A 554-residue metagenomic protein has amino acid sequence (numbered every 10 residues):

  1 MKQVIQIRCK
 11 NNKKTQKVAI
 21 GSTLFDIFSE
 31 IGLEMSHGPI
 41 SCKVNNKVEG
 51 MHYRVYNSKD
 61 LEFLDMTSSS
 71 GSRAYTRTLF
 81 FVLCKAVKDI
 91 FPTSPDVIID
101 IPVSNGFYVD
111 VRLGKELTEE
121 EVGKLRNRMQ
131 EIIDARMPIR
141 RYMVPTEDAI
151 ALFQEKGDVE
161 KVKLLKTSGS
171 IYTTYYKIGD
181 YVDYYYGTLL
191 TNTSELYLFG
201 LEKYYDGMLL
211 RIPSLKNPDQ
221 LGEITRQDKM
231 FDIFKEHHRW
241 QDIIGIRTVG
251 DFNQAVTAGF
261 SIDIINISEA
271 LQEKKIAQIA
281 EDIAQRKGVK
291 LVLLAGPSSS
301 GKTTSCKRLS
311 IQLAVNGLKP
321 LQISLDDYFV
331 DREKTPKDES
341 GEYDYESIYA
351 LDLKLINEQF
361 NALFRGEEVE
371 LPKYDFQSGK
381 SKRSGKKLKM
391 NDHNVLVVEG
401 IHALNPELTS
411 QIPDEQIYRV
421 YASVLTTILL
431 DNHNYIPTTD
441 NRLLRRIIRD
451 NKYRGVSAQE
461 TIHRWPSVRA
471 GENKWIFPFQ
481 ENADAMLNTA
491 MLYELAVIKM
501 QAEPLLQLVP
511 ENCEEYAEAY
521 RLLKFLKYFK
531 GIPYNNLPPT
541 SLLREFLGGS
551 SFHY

Functional and structural regions predicted by a protein language model:
M1-G106, G114-K115, K124-R128: Ubiquitin-like/PB1-type beta-grasp interaction modules and other compact soluble beta-rich domains
Y53-Y56, D60-A74, A86, P95-S104 (+3 more regions): Auxiliary tRNA-acceptor-end handling modules of aminoacyl-tRNA synthetases
K287, S410-Y554: Conserved NTP phosphate-binding and transfer environment spanning the P-loop NTPase/kinase superfamily
V292-L294: Hydrophobic anchor at the beta1->P-loop junction of P-loop NTPases
K302: Conserved lysine of the Walker
S305, L309: Hydrophobic positions on the alpha1 helix immediately C-terminal to the Walker A/P-loop
N316-E333: Short beta-strand-centered segment that lines the nucleotide-binding/catalytic pocket of NTP-utilizing
K334-Q377: Conserved nucleotide-sensing/catalytic segment adjacent to the nucleotide-binding pocket in NTP-handling enzymes
